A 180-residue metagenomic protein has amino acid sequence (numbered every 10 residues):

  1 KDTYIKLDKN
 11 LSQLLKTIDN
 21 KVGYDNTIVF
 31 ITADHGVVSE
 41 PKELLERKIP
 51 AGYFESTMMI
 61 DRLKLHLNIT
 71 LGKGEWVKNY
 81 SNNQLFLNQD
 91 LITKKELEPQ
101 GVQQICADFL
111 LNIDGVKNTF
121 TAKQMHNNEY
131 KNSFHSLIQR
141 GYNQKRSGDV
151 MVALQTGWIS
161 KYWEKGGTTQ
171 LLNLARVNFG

Functional and structural regions predicted by a protein language model:
K1-K6, E43-L45: Active-site His/acidic residue clusters
T3, L7-L11, V102: Hydrophobic alpha-helical membrane-association signature
Q13-W158, W163: Secreted, luminal/periplasmic, and some membrane-associated catalytic domains that remodel anionic oxygen-ester
W158-G180: Low-complexity, glycine/alanine/valine/leucine- and proline-rich hydrophobic stretches
